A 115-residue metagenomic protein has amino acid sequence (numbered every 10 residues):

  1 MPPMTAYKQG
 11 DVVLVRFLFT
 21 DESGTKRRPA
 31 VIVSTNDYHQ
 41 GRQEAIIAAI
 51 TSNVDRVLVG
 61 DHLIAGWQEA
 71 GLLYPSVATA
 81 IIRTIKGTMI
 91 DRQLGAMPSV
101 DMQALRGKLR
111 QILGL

Functional and structural regions predicted by a protein language model:
M1, T5, Q68-L115: C-terminal terminal-subdomain/extension
L18-E22: Short, charged beta-turn/beta-strand-edge "cap" motif at the junction between a beta-strand and an adjacent loop
S23-R27, I32-G66: Compact nucleic-acid interaction/catalytic patches
